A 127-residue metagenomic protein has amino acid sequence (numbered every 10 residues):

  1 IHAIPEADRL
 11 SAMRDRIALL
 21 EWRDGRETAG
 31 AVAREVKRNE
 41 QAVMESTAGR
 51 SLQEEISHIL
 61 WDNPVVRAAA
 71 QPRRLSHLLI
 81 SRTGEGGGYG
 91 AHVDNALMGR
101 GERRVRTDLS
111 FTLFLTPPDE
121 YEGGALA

Functional and structural regions predicted by a protein language model:
I1-L79: Non-heme Fe(II)/2-oxoglutarate
P64-A127: Catalytic core of non-heme Fe(II) oxygenases with the double-stranded beta-helix
